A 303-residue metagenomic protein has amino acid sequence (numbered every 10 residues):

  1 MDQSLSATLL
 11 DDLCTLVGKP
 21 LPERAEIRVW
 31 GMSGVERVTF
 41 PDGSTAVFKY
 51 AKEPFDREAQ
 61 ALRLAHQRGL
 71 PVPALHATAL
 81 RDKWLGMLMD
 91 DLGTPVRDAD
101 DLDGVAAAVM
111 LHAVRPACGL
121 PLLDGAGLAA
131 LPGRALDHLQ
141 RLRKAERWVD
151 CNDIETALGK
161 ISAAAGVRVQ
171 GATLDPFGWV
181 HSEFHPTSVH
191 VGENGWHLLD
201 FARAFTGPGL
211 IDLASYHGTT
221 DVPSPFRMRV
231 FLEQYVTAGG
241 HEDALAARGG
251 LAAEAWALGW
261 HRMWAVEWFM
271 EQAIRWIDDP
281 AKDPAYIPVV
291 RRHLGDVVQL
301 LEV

Functional and structural regions predicted by a protein language model:
S4-V17, C118-S182, A246-A247, H293-V303: An alpha-helical support segment within catalytic cores of ATP-dependent transferases
V17-E26: Conserved N-terminal boundary motif of the eukaryotic protein kinase catalytic domain
R28-F40, G166-I211: Active-site acidic catalytic loop and adjacent metal/ATP-binding pocket of ATP-dependent phosphoryl transfer enzymes
M32-G127: ATP-binding pocket architecture of kinase catalytic cores
S33, K83-G86, H190, G195 (+2 more regions): A generic structural signal for beta-strand entry/edge sites
R81-A99, R141-A145, M263-D283: A glycine-centered beta->alpha junction motif in the catalytic cores of kinase/phosphotransferase enzymes
V105-A106, H197, A214-Y216: Glycine-rich, phosphate-binding/catalytic loops in enzymes
L210-D243, G259-K282, H293-G295: Active-site activation/catalytic loop segments of kinase-like enzymes and analogous catalytic loops in related
